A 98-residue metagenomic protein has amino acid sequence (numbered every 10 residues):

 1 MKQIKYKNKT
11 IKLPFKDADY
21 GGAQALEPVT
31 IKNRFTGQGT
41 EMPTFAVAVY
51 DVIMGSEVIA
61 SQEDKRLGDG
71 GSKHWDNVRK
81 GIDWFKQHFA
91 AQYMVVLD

Functional and structural regions predicted by a protein language model:
I4-M54: N-terminal acidic leader/helix
F35-K86: Acidic, low-complexity, intrinsically disordered interaction modules
F85, Y93-M94: Signature of WW domains and closely related Tyr/Trp-rich beta-sheet microdomains in eukaryotic regulatory proteins
V96-D98: Short acidic DE-rich linear segments
